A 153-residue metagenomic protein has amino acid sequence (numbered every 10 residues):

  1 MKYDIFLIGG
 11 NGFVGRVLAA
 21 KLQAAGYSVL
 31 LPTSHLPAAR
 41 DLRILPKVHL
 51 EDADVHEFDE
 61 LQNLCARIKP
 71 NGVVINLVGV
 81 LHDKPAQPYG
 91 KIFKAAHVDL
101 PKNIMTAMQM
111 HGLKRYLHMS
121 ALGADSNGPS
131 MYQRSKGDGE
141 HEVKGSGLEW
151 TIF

Functional and structural regions predicted by a protein language model:
K2-Y27: N-terminal Rossmann NAD(P)H-binding glycine-rich loop of SDR-like oxidoreductase domains
D4, G72-V73, R115: Structural motif
I8, P32, L77-V78, Y116-A121 (+1 more regions): SDR active-site strand-loop-helix element
Y27-H35: Conserved glycine-rich Rossmann-like NAD(P)H-binding loop of the short-chain dehydrogenase/reductase
P37, P46-N103, A107-M110, L122-S126: NAD(P)H-binding glycine-rich loop region in Rossmannoid oxidoreductase-like domains and their noncatalytic homologs
K94-V98, L117, K136: Short alpha-helix in the Rossmann-fold core of NAD(P)-dependent oxidoreductases
K114, S120, H141-F153: Conserved beta-loop-beta element that borders a ligand/cofactor-binding pocket
